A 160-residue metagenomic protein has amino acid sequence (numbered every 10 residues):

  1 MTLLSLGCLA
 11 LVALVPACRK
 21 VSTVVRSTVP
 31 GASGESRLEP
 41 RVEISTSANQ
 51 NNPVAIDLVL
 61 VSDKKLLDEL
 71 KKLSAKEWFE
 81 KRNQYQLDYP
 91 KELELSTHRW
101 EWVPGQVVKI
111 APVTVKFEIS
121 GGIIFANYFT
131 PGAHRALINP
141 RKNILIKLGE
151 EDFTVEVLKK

Functional and structural regions predicted by a protein language model:
S5-A13: Bacterial N-terminal signal peptides
V12-E35: Bacterial Sec signal peptide processing site at the extreme N-terminus
S22, R26-T28, G121-I123, F129-K160: Glycine-rich, aromatic-bearing surface loops/beta-hairpins
E35-R37, P53-A55, I119, R141: Extracytoplasmic
E39-K76: Early exported N-terminus immediately downstream of N-terminal targeting peptides
P40, I56, I110, G122 (+1 more regions): Hydrophobic residues positioned within well-ordered beta-strands of beta-sheet architectures
L73-V115: Tryptophan-paired
V108-Y128: Helix-rich interaction surfaces within compact, conserved domain-sized segments that mediate assembly or partner
